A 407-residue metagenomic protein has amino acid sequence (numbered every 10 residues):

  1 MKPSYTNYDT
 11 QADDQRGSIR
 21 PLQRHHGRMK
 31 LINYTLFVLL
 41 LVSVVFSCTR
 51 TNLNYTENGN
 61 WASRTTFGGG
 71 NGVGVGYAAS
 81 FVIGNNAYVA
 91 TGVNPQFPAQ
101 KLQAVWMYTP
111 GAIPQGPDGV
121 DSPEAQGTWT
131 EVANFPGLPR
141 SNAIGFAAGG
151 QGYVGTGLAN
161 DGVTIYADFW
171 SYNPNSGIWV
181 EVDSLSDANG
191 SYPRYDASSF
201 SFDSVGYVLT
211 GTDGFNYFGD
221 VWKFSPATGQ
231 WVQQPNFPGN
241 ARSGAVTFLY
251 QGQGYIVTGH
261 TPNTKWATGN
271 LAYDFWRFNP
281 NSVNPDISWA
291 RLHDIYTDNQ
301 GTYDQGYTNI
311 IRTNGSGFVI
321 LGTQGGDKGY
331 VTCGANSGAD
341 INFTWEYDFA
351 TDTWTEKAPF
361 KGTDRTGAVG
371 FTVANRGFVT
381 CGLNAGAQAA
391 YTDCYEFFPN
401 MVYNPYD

Functional and structural regions predicted by a protein language model:
M1-S47: Sec-dependent bacterial lipoprotein signal peptides
C48-D407: Kelch-like beta-propeller repeat domains
